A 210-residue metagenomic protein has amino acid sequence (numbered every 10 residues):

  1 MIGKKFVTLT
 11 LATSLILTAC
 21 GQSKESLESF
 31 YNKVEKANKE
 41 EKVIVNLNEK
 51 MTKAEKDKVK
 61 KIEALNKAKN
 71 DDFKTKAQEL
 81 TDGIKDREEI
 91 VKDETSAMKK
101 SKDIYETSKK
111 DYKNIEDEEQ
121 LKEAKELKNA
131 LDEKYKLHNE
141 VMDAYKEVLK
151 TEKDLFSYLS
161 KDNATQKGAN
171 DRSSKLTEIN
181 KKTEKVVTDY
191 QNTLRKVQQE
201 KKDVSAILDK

Functional and structural regions predicted by a protein language model:
M1-F6: Positively charged n-region of N-terminal signal peptides that target proteins for export
I16-A19: C-terminal motif of bacterial Sec signal peptides marking the signal peptidase cleavage site
G21-S96: Immediate post-signal-peptide N-terminus of mature secreted/exported proteins
E94-L176, T188, R195-I207: Extended amphipathic alpha-helical interaction segments
L176-E184: Membrane-interface transmembrane-helix boundary segments in multi-pass integral membrane proteins
